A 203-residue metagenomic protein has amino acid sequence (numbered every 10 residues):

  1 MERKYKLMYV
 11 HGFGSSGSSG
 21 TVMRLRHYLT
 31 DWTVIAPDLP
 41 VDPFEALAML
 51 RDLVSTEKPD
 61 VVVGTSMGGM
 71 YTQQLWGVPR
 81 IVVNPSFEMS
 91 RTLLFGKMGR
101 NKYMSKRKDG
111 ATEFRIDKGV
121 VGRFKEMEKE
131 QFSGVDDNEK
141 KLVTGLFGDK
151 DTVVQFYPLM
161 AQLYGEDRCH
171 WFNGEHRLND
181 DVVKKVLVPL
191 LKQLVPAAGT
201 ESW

Functional and structural regions predicted by a protein language model:
M1-G17, T72, I81-L93: A short, flexible N-terminal coil/short beta segment enriched in small residues
E2-T56, H176: Active-site catalytic motif of lipid deacylating hydrolases and related acyltransferases
K4-Y5, L29-T33, S55-D60, Q73-I81 (+2 more regions): Short glycine/proline-enriched coil/turn segments at helix->beta-strand junctions
Y9-F13, V63, L146-G148: Short hydrophobic segments within beta-strands
F13, D38-D42, P59-V61, E113-K125: Short, flexible loop segments at the rims of nucleotide/cofactor-binding pockets, characterized by
S18, V22-R26, T72, F156-M160: Short, highly selective alpha-helical patches that border small-molecule cofactor pockets in redox/cofactor-processing
V63-Q73: Gly/Ala-rich beta-loop-alpha elbow adjacent to hydrolase catalytic centers
P79-I81, P85-W203: The alpha/beta-hydrolase serine catalytic core
